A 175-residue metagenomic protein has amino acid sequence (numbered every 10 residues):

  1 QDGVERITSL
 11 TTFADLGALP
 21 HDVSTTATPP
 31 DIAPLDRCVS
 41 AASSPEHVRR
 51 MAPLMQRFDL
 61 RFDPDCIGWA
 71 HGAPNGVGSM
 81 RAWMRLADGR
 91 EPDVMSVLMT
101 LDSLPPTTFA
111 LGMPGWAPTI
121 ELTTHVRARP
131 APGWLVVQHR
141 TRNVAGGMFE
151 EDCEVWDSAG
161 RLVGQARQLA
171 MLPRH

Functional and structural regions predicted by a protein language model:
Q1-H175: Terminal targeting signals and extreme-terminal segments of soluble enzymes
